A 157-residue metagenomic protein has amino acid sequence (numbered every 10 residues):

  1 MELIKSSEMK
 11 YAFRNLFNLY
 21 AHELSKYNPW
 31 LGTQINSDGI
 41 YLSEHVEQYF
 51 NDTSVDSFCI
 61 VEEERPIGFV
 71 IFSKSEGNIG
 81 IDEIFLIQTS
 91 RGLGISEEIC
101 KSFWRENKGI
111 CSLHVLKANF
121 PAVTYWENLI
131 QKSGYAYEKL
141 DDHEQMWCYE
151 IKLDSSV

Functional and structural regions predicted by a protein language model:
M1-N18, H22-Y27: A short beta-loop-alpha structural element at the N-terminal edge of CoA-dependent acyl/N-acetyltransferase catalytic
A21-H45: Conserved GNAT-fold acetyl-CoA-binding loop/helix
Y41-C59: A short helix-loop-beta-strand connector motif used in the catalytic cores of GNAT acetyltransferases and, in some
S57-C59, E64-S73, G80, F85: Conserved beta-strand in the GNAT
K74-D82, R91, G109, Q145: A conserved beta-turn-beta hairpin within the catalytic core of GNAT-like acetyltransferases that forms part
L86, G92-R105: Conserved acetyl-CoA-binding loop-helix of GNAT-fold acetyltransferases
S112-E127, Q131, L140-E144: Conserved beta-strand-loop-alpha-helix junction that forms the acyl-donor binding cleft
E138-V157: Charged phosphate-binding loop/patch that engages nucleotide di/tri-phosphates or the phosphate backbone of nucleic
